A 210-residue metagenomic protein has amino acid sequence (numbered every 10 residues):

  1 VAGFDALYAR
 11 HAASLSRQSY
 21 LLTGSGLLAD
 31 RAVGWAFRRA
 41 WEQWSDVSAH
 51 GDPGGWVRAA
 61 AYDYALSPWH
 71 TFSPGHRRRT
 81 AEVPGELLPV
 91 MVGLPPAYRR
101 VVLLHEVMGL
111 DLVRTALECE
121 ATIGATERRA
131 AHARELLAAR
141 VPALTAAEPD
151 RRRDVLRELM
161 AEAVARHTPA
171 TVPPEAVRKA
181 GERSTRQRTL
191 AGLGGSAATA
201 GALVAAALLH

Functional and structural regions predicted by a protein language model:
V1-R183: N-terminal low-complexity Pro/Gly-rich stretches
A180-H210: Hydrophobic single-pass membrane-targeting/anchoring helices
